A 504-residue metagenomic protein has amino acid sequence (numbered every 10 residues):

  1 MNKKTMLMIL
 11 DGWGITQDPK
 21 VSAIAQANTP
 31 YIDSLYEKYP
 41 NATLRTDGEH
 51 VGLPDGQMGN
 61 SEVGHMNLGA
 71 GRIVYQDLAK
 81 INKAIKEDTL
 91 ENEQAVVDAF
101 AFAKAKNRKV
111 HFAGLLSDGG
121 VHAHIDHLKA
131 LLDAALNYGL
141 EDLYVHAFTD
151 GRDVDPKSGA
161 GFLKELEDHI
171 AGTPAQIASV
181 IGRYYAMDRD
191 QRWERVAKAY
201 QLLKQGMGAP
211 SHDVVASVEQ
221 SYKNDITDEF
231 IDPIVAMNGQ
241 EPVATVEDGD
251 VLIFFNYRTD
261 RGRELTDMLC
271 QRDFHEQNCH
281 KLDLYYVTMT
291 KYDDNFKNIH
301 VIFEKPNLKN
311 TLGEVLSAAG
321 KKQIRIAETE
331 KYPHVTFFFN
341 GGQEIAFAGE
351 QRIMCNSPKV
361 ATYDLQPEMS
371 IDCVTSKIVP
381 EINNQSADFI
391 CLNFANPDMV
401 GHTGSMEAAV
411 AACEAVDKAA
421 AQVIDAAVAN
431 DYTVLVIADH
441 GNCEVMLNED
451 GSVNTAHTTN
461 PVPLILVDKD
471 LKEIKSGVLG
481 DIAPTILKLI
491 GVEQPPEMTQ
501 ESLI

Functional and structural regions predicted by a protein language model:
M1-I504: Feature captures the catalytic ectodomains and active-site-proximal regions of enzymes that hydrolyze or transfer
